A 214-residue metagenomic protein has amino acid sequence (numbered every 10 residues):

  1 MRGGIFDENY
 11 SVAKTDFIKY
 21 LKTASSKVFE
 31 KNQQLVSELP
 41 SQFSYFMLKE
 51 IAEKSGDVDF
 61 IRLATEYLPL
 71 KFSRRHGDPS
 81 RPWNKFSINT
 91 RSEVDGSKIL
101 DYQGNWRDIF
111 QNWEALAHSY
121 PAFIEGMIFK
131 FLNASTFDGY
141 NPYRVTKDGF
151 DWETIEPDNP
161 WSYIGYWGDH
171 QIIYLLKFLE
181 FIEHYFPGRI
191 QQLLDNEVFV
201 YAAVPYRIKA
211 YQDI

Functional and structural regions predicted by a protein language model:
M1-I214: Acidic, mature catalytic/reactive cores of soluble proteins
